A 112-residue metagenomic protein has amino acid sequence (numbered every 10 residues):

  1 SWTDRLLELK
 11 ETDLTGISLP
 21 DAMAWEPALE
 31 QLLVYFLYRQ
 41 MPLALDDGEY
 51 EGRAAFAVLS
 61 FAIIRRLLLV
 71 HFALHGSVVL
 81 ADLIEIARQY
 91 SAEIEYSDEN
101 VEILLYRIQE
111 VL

Functional and structural regions predicted by a protein language model:
S1-L112: Hydrophobic, aromatic-lined core segments that form the binding pocket/scaffold for planar heteroaromatic ligands
